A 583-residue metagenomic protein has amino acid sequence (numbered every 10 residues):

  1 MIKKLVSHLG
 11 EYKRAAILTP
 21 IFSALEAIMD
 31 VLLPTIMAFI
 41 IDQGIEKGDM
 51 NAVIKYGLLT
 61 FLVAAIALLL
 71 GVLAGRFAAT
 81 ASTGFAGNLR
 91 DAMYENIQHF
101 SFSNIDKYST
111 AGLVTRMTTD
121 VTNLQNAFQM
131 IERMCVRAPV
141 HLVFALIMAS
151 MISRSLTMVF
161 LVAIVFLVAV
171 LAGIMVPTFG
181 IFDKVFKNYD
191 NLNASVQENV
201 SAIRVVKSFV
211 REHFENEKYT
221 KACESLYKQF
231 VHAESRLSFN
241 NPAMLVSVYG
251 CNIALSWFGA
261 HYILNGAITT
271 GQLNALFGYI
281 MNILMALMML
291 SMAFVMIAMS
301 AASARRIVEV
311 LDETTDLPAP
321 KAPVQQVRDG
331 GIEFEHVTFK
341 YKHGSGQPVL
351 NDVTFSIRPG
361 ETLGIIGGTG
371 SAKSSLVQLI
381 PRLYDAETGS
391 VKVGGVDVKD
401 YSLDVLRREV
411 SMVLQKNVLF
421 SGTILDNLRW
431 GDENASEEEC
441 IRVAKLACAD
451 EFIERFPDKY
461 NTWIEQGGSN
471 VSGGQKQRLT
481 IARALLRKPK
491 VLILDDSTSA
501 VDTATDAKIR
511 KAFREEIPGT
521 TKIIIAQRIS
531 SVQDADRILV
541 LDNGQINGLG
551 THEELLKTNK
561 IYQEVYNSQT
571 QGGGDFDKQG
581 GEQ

Functional and structural regions predicted by a protein language model:
G10, A16-L73, F77, S150-S155 (+1 more regions): Transmembrane helix-loop-helix hairpins at lipid-water interfaces of multipass membrane proteins, especially the type-1
E11-R14, H99-S103, T119-E132, V136 (+6 more regions): An intracellular "coupling" helix at the cytosolic face of ABC transporter transmembrane type-1 domains
A15-A16, F22, V63-S82, R133-V140 (+5 more regions): Alpha-helical transmembrane segments of multi-pass membrane proteins
I21, L25, M29-L33, L58 (+7 more regions): Hydrophobic alpha-helical transmembrane segments of ABC transporter permease domains
I21-F22, M29-D42, V63-T110, V114 (+12 more regions): Juxtamembrane helix-loop junctions of ABC transporter transmembrane domains
K47-G48, T83, D91-T115, T119-V121 (+5 more regions): Short intracellular "coupling" helices and adjacent cytoplasmic loop segments at the cytosolic face of multi-pass
D49-V53, F144, M148-V162, H232-R306 (+1 more regions): Helix-loop-helix
Q326-Q583: ABC-type nucleotide-binding domain
